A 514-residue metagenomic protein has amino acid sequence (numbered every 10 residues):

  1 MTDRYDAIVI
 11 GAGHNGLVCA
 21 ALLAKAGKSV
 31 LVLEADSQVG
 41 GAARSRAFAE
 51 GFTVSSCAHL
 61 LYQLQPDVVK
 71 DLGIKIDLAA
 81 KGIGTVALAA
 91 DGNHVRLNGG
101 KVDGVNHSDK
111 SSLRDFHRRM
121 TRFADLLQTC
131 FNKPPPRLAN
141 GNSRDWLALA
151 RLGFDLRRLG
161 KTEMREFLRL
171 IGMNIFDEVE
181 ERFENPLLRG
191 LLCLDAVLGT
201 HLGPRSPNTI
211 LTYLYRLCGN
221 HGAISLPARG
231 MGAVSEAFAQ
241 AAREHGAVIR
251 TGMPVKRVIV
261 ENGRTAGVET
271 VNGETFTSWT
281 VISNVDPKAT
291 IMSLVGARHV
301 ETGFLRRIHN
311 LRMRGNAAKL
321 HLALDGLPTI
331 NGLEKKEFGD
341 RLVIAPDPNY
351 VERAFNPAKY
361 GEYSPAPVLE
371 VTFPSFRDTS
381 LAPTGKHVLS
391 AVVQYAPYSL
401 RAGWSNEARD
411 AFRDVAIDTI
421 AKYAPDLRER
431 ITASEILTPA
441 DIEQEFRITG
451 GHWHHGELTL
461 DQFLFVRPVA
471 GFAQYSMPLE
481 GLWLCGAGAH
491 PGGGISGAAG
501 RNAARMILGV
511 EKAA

Functional and structural regions predicted by a protein language model:
M1-A7, K25-A26, G219, F463-A470 (+2 more regions): Extreme N-terminal leader/targeting segments of oxidoreductases
D3-A139: N-terminal glycine-rich phosphate/pyrophosphate-binding loop and immediately adjacent elements
D91-S206: Rossmann-like flavin
N185-H201, A345, S364-T372, D426-H490: A glycine-rich dinucleotide-binding beta-alpha-beta segment and adjacent secondary-structure elements that constitute
L214-E269, W279: Helical element adjacent to the flavin cofactor pocket in flavoenzyme catalytic cores
P227, P254-P383: Mid-domain catalytic core of redox enzymes that form a hydrophobic substrate pocket/lid adjacent to a catalytic redox
L327-P328, Y360-S364, N406-Q444: Flavin-binding catalytic cores
A487-L508: A conserved FAD-binding loop/helix module that cradles the flavin
